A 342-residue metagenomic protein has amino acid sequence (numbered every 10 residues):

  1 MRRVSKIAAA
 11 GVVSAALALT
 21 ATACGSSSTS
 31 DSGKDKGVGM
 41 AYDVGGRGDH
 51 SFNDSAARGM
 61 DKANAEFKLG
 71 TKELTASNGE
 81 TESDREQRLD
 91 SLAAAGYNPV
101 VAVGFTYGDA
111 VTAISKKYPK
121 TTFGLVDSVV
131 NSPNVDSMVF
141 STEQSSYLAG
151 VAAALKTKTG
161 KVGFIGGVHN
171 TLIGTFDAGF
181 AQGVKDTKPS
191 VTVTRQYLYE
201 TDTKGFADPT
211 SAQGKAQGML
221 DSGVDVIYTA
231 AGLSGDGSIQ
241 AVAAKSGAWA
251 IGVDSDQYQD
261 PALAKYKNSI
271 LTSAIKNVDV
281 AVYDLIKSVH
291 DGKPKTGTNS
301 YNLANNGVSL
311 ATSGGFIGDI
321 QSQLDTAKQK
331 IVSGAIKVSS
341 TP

Functional and structural regions predicted by a protein language model:
M1-A9: Bacterial Sec-dependent N-terminal signal peptides
R3, C24, D31-P342: A residue-level marker of the well-folded mature domains of exported/periplasmic proteins
A9-A18: Hydrophobic helical h-region of N-terminal Sec-dependent signal peptides in bacterial secretory/periplasmic proteins
A15, S27-T29: Alpha-helix termini
L19-A23: C-terminal motif of bacterial Sec signal peptides marking the signal peptidase cleavage site
